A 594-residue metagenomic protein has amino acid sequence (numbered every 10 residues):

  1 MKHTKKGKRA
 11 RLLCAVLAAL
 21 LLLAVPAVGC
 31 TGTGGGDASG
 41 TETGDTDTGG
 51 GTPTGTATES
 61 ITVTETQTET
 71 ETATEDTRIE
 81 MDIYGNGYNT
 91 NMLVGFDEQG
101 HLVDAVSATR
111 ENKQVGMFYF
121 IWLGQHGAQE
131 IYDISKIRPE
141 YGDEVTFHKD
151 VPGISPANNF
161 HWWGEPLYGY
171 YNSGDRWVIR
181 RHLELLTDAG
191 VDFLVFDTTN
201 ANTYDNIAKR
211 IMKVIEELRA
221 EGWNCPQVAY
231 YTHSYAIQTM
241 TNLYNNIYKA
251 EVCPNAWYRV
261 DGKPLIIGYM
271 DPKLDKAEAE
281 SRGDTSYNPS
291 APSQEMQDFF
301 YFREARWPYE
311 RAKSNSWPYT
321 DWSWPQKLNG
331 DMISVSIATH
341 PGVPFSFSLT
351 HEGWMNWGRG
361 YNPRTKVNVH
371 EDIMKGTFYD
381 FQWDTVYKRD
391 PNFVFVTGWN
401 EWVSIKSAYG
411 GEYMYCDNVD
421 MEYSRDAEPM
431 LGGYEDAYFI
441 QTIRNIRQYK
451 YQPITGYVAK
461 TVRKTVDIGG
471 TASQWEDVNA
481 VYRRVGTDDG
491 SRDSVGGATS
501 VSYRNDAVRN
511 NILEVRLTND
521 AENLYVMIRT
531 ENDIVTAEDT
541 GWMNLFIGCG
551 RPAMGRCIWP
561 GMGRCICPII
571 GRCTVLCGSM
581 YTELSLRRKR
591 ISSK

Functional and structural regions predicted by a protein language model:
M1-R9: N-terminal secretory signal peptides that target proteins for export/translocation
R11-T31: Sec-dependent N-terminal signal peptides of Gram-positive bacterial secreted proteins and lipoproteins
V25-T43: Sec-dependent signal peptide cleavage junction
G34, G49, I61-V63, G555 (+2 more regions): Polar/charged low-complexity regions in secreted precursors and cytosolic/nuclear IDRs
E42-T74: Extracellular mucin-like PTS domains
A73-D467, T471: Glycan-processing catalytic domains of CAZymes
V466-S593: Surface-exposed, glycine/proline- and aromatic-rich loop segments on solvent-exposed faces across compartments
